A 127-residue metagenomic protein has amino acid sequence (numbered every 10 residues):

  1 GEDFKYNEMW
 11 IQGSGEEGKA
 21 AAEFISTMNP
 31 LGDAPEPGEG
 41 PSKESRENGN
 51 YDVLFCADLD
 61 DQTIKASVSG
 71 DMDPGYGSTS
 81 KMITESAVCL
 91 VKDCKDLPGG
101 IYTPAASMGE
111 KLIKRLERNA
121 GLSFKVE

Functional and structural regions predicted by a protein language model:
G1-E127: C-terminal catalytic/substrate-binding lobe primarily of soluble NAD(P)-dependent oxidoreductases
